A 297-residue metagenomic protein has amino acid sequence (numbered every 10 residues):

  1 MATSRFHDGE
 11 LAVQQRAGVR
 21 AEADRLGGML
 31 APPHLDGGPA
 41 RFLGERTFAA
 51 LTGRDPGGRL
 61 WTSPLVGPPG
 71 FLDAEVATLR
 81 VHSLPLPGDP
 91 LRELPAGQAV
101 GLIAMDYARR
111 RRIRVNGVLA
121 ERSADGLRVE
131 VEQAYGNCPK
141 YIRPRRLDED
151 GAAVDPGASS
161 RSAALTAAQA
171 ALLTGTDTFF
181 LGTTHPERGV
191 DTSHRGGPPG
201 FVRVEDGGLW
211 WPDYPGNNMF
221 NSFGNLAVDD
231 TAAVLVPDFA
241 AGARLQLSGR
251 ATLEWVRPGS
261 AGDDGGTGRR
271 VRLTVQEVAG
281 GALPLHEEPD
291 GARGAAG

Functional and structural regions predicted by a protein language model:
M1-G297: Binding-site signature for planar aromatic cofactors or substrates
